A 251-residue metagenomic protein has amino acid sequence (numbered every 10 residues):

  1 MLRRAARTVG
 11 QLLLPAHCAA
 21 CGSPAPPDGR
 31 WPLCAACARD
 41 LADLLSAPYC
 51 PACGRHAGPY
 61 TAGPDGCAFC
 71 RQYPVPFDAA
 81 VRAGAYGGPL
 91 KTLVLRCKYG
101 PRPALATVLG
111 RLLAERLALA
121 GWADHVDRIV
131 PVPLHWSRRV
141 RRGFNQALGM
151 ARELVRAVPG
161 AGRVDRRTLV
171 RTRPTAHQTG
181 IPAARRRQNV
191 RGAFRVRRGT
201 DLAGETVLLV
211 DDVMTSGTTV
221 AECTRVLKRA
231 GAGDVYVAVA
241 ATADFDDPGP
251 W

Functional and structural regions predicted by a protein language model:
M1-W251: Glycine-rich phosphate/pyrophosphate-handling loop used in enzymes and phosphotransfer proteins
